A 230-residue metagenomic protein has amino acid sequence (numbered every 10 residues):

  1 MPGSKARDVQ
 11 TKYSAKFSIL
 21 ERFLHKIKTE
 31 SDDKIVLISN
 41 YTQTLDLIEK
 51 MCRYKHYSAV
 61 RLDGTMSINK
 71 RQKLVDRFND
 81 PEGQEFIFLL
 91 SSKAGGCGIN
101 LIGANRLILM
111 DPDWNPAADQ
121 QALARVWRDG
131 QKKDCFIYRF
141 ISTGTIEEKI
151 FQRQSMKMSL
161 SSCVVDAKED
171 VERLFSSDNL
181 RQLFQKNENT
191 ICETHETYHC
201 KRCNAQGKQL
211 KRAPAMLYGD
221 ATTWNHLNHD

Functional and structural regions predicted by a protein language model:
M1-D230: ASCE P-loop NTPase motor core, strongest for the SF2 helicase catalytic module
